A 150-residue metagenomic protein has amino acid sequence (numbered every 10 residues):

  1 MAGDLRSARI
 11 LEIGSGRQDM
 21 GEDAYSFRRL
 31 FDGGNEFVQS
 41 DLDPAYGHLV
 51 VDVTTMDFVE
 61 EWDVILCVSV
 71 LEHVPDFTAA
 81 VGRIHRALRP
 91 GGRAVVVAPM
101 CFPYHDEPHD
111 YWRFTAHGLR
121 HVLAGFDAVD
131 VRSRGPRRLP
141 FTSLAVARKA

Functional and structural regions predicted by a protein language model:
M1-A8: Conserved alpha-helix/loop element of class I SAM-dependent methyltransferases that forms part of the SAM/SAH-binding
G3, H73, L88, W112 (+1 more regions): Aromatic-acidic/polar surface patches that form glycan- and anion
G3, R86, H121-A124: Solvent-exposed polar/charged
A8-H105, T115-H117: Conserved SAM-binding loop
D106-H109, R134: Active-site rim elements
D110-V131, S143: Short alpha-helix
V131-R137: Acidic carboxylate-rich catalytic motifs and surrounding loops in phosphoryl-/glycosyl-chemistry enzymes
R137-A150: Core SAM-dependent methyltransferase catalytic element
